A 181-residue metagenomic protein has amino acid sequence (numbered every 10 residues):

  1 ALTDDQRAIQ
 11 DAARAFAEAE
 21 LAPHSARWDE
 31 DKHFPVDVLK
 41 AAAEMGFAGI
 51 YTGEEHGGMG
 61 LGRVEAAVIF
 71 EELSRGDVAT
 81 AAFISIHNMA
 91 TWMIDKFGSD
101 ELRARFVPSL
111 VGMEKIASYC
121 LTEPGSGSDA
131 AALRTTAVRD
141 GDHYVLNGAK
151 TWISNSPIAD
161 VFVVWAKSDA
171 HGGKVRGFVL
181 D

Functional and structural regions predicted by a protein language model:
A1-D5, A137: Intrinsic disorder at enzyme termini
D5-A19: A non-catalytic, amphipathic alpha-helix used as a structural packing/dimerization or gating element in enzyme scaffolds
P23-M45: Short secondary-structure junction/hinge motifs that connect adjacent elements
H33, G58, G127-S128: Conserved, non-catalytic sequence blocks in retroelement Pol enzymes and Pol-derived host proteins
E44-I116, S154-V161: Internal helix-loop-helix
E101-L102, V138-V145: Glycine-rich, mobile lid/loop segments that gate access to catalytic sites or pores
I116-R139: A gly/ser-rich beta-alpha-beta helix-loop segment of oxidoreductase catalytic cores
H143, N147-D181: A short core secondary-structure module
